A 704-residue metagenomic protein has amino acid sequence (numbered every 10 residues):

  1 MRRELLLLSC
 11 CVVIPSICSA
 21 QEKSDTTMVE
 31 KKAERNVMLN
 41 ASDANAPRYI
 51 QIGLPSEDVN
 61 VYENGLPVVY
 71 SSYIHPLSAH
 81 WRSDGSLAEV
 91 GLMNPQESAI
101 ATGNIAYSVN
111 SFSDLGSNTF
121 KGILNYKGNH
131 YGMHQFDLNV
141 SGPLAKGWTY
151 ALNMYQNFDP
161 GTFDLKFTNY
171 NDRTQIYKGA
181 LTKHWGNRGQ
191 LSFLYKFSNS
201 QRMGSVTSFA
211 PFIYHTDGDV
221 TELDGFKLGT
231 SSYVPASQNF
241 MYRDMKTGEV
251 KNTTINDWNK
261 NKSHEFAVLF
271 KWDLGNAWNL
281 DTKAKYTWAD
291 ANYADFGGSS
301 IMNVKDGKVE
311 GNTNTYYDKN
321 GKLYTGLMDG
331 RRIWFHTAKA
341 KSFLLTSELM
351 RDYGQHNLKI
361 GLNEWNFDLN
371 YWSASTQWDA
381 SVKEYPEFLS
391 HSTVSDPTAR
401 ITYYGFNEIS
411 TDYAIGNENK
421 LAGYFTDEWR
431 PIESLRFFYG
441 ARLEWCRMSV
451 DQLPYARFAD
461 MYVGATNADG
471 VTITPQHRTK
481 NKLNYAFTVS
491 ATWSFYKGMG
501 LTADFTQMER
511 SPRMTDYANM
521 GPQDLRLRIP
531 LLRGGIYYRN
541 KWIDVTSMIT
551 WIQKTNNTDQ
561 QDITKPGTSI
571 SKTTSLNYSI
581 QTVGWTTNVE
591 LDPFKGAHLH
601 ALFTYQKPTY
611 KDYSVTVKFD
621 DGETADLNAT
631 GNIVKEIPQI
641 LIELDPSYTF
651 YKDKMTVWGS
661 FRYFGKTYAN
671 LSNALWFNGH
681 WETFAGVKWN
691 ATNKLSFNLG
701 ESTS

Functional and structural regions predicted by a protein language model:
Q21, T26, G596, R662-N670 (+2 more regions): C-terminal beta-signal and adjacent terminal beta-strands/loops of Gram-negative outer-membrane beta-barrel proteins
Y49, L66-N94: Short acidic/polar hinge/loop motifs at secondary-structure boundaries that mediate gating or recognition
K121, G128-D159, D164-S231, F266-L269: Transmembrane beta-barrel wall of Gram-negative outer-membrane proteins
K121, G147-Y150, N187-F193, A277-L280 (+8 more regions): Repeated loop/turn-to-beta-strand initiation elements of outer-membrane beta-barrel proteins
K127-Q135, N157-G186, N239-K271, D329-L344 (+5 more regions): Outer-membrane beta-barrel proteins
T182, Q190-A267, N292-W334, L389-I409 (+1 more regions): Acidic/polar loop-and-plug regions of large Gram-negative outer-membrane beta-barrel proteins
A340-S342, N357-F367, W372-A374, A380 (+8 more regions): Structural signature of Gram-negative outer-membrane beta-barrels, strongest in the C-terminal barrel of TonB-dependent
E433, W542-D544, M548-T564, S569-L671 (+1 more regions): Gram-negative outer-membrane beta-barrel transporters
